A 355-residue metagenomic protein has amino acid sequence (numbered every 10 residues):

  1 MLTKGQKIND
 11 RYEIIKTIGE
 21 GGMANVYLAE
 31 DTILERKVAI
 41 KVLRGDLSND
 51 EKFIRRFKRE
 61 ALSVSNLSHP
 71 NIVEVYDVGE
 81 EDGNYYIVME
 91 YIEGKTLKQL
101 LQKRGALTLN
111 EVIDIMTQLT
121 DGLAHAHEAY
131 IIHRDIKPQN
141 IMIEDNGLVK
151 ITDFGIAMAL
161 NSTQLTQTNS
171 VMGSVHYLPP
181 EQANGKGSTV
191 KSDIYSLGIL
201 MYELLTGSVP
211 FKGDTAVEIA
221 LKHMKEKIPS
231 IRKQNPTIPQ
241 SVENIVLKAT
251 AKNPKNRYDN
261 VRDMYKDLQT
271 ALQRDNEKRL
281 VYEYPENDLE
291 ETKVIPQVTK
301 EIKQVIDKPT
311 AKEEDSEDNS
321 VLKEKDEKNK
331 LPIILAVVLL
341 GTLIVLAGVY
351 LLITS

Functional and structural regions predicted by a protein language model:
I15-G21, V26: Protein kinase glycine-rich loop
R44-N66: AlphaC helix of the eukaryotic protein kinase fold
V78: Activation-segment/catalytic-loop signature of the eukaryotic protein kinase fold
D82-T96, L100, R104: Conserved short submotifs of the Hanks-type protein kinase catalytic core that shape the nucleotide-binding pocket
I115-M116: Activation segment signature within eukaryotic-like protein kinase domains
L119-I131: Protein kinase catalytic-loop region centered on the HRD/HxD motif
T206-P210, N253: Structural helix C-cap motif within protein kinase domains
R257: Conserved HRD-motif arginine in the catalytic loop of eukaryotic-like protein kinases
